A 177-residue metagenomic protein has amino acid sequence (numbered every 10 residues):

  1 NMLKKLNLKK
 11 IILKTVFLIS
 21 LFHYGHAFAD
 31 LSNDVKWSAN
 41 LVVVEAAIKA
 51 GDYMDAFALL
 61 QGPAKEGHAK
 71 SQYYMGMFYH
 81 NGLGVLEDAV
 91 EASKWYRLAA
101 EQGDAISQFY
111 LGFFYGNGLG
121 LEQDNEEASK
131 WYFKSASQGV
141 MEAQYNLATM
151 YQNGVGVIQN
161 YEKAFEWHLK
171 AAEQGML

Functional and structural regions predicted by a protein language model:
N1-L8: N-terminal secretory signal peptides that target proteins for export/translocation
A27-A58: N-terminal leader/linker segments that initiate helical-solenoid repeat arrays
V35-K36, G51-D52, K65-H68, N81-L83 (+8 more regions): Short helix-capping/linker turns of helical repeat alpha-solenoids
N40-A47, L59-P63, Y74-N81, F109-N117 (+2 more regions): Hydrophobic face of amphipathic alpha-helices that form TPR/SEL1-like repeat modules and related alpha-solenoid
